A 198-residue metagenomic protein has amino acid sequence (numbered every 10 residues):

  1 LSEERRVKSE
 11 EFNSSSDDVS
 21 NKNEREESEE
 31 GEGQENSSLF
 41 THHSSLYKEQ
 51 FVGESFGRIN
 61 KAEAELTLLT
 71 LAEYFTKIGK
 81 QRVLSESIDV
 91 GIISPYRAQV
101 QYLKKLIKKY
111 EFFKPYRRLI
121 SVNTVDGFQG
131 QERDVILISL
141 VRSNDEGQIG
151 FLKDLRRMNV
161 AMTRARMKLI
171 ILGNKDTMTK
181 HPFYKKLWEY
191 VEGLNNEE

Functional and structural regions predicted by a protein language model:
L1-S2, Y47-Q101: Conserved helicase/translocase motor-coupling segment
S2-E11, S16-N21, E26-L46: Short, basic, low-complexity termini and linkers enriched in Ser/Thr/Gly/Pro that act as targeting/leader peptides
A64-L68, V100, V122, V135 (+1 more regions): Amphipathic alpha-helical transducer elements in NTP-driven molecular machines
V83, L106-T124: Flexible, glycine/threonine-enriched loop-and-boundary segments that flank and lead into catalytic domains of large
R97-Q99, G127-Q129, R142-D145, M167 (+1 more regions): Conserved nucleotide-binding/hydrolysis micro-motifs of P-loop NTPases
I107, G147-E198: Helicase C-terminal subdomain and adjacent C-terminal extension
R117-L119, V125-I136: Conserved motor-coupling elements within RecA-like helicase/translocase cores
Q131-R142, I170: A short beta-strand element within the Helicase C-terminal
